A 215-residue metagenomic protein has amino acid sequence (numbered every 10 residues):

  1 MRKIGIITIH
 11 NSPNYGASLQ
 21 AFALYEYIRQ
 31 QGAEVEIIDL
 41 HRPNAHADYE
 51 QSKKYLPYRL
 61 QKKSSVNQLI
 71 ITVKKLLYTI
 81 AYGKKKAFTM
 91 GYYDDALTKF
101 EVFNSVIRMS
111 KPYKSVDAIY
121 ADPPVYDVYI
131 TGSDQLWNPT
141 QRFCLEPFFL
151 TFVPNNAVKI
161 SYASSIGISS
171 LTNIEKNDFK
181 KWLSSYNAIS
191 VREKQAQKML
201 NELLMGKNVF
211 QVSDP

Functional and structural regions predicted by a protein language model:
M1-G5: Extreme N-terminal starter segment of soluble prokaryotic enzymes
I7-Y15, L19-K181: Aromatic- and Gly/Pro-rich donor/ligand-binding loops that form nucleotide- or phosphate-bearing donor binding pockets
F22, E193-K194: Alpha-helix N-cap/helix-start capping motif
L136, Q195-A196: Alpha-helix capping/helix-boundary segments
A163-I166, E193, S213-P215: Short, structured patches in soluble enzyme cores that scaffold and shape functional sites
Y186-E193: A short beta-strand/loop micro-motif in the catalytic core of glycosyltransferases that engages the nucleotide-sugar
Q197-P215: Helix-loop-beta element that forms the nucleotide-linked donor phosphate-binding surface in glycosyltransferases
